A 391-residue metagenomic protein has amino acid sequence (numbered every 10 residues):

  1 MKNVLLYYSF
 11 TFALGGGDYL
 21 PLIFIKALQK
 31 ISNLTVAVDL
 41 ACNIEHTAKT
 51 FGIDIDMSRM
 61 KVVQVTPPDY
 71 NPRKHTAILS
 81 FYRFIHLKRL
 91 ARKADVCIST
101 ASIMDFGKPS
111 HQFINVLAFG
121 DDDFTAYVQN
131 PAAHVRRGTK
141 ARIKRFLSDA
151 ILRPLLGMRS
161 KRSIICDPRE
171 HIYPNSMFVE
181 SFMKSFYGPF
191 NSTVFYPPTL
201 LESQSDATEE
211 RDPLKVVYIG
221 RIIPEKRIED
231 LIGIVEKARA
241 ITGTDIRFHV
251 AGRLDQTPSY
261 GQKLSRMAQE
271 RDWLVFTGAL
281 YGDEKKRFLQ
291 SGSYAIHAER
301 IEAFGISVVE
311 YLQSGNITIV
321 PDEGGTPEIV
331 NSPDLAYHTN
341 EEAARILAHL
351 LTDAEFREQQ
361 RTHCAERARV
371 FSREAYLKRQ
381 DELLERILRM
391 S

Functional and structural regions predicted by a protein language model:
Y19-I23, L214, I223-K237, S259: A conserved mid-protein helix/loop that constitutes part of the nucleotide-sugar donor-binding site
A37-I103: Active-site donor-binding segments of glycosyltransferases and PAPS-dependent sulfotransferases
K88, H134-I172, E180, S185: Membrane-proximal helix-turn-helix segments that form the acceptor-binding/catalytic region of lipid-linked
R247-Q262, G278: Glycosyltransferase donor-sugar binding loop
G261-L280: Nucleotide-activated donor-binding/catalytic signature segment of Leloir-type glycosyltransferases, i.e., the conserved
R300: Aromatic "clamp/platform" in nucleotide-sugar-dependent glycosyltransferases that forms part of the donor/acceptor
I317-V320: Short hydrophobic beta-strand element within catalytic cores of glycosyltransferases and related nucleotide-activated
D322, P327-A348: Change "using UDP/GDP/dTDP sugars" to "using nucleotide sugars
